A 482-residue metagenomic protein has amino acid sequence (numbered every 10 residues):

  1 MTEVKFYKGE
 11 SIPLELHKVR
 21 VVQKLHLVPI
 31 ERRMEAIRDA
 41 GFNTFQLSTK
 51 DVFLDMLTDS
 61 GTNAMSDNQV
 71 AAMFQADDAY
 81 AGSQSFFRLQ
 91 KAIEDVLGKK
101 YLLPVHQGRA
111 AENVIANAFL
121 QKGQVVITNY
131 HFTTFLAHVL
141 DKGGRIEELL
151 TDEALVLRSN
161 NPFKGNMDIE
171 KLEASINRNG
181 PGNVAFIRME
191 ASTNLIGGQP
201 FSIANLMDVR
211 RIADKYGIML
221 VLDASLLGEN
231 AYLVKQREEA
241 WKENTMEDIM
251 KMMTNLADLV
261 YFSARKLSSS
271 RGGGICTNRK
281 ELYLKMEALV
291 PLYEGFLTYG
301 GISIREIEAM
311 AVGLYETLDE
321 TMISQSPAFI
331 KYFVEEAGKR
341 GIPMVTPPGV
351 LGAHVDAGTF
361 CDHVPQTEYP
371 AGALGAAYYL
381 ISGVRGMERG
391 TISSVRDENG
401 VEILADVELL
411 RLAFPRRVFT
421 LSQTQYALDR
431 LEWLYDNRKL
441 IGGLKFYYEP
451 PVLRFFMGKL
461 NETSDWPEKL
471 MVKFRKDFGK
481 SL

Functional and structural regions predicted by a protein language model:
T2-F42, D55-A64, Q69, D78-L102 (+2 more regions): Conserved PLP-enzyme active-site core in the AAT-like
V22-P29, S66, A373-L380, E432-L434: C-terminal, active-site-flanking charged/polar segments
G272, V350, V407-R411: Short, solvent-exposed beta-strand edge segments and adjacent coil->beta transition regions
T277-N278, V355-G358, F414-R416: Short beta-strand-to-loop capping motifs
L284, D362-P370, R417-Y426: Short, conserved charged micro-motifs
T298-A309, G313-A376, L380-D406, G442-V452 (+1 more regions): Conserved small-domain helix->loop->beta segment predominantly found in fold-type I
S393-L482: PLP-dependent enzyme catalytic core of the Aspartate aminotransferase-like
